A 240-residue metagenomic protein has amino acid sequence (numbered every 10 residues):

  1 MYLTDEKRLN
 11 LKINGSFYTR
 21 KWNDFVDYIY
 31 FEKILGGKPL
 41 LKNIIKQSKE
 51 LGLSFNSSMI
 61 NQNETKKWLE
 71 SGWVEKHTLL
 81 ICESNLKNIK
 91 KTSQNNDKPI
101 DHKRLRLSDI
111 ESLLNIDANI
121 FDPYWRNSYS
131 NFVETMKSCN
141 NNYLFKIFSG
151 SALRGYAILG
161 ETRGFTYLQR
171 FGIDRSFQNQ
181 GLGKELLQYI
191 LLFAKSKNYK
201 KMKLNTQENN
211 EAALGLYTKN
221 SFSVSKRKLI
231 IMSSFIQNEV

Functional and structural regions predicted by a protein language model:
M1-S48, A157-Q169, D174: Conserved donor-binding loop and adjoining core beta-sheet/short helix segment in diverse acyl/aminoacyl transferases
E32-K98, I231-M232: Acyl-donor-binding surface of acyltransferase catalytic domains
L35-K46, I173, N179-L192, S196 (+1 more regions): Conserved acetyl-CoA-binding loop-helix of GNAT-fold acetyltransferases
F55-T65, L204-L214, I230-E239: Conserved beta-strand-loop-alpha-helix junction that forms the acyl-donor binding cleft
N61-H77, Q180, K184, E208-K226: Conserved active-site alpha-helix within GNAT-family acetyltransferase domains
V74-L86, K203-N205, T218, S223-Q237: Conserved catalytic-core motifs of GNAT/GCN5-like acyltransferases
P99-L113: A short beta-loop-alpha structural element at the N-terminal edge of CoA-dependent acyl/N-acetyltransferase catalytic
S130-L144, F148-G172: A conserved beta-strand-loop-helix scaffold within acyl/acetyltransferase catalytic domains
